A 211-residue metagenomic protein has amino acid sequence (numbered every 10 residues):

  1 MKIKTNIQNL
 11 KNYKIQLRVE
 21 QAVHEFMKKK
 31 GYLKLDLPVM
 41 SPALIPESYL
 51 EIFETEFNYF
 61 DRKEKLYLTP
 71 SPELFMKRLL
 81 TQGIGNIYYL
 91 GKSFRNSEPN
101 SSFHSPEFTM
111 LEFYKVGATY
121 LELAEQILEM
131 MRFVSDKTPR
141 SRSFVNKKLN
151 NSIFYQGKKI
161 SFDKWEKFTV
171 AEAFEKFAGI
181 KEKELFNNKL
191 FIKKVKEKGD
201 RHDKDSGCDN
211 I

Functional and structural regions predicted by a protein language model:
M1-E122, R132, V195, G199: Class II aminoacyl-tRNA synthetase-like tRNA-binding/catalytic domains
L10, R140-R142, D205: Intrinsic structural disorder/low-complexity segments
I15, T119-Q126, W165, K183: Short, contiguous, pocket-lining structural segments that sit at or immediately flank catalytic/ligand-binding sites
Y114, T138, H202-D205: Intrinsically disordered, low-complexity regions of eukaryotic proteins
E125-M130, V134-K137: His/Asp/Glu-rich mid-to-C-terminal helical/loop segments that flank catalytic regions of hydrolases
F133, N146-I211: Metal-assisted phosphate- and nucleotidyl-transfer catalytic regions
T138, S143-K148: Polybasic, lysine-rich low-complexity intrinsically disordered segments
